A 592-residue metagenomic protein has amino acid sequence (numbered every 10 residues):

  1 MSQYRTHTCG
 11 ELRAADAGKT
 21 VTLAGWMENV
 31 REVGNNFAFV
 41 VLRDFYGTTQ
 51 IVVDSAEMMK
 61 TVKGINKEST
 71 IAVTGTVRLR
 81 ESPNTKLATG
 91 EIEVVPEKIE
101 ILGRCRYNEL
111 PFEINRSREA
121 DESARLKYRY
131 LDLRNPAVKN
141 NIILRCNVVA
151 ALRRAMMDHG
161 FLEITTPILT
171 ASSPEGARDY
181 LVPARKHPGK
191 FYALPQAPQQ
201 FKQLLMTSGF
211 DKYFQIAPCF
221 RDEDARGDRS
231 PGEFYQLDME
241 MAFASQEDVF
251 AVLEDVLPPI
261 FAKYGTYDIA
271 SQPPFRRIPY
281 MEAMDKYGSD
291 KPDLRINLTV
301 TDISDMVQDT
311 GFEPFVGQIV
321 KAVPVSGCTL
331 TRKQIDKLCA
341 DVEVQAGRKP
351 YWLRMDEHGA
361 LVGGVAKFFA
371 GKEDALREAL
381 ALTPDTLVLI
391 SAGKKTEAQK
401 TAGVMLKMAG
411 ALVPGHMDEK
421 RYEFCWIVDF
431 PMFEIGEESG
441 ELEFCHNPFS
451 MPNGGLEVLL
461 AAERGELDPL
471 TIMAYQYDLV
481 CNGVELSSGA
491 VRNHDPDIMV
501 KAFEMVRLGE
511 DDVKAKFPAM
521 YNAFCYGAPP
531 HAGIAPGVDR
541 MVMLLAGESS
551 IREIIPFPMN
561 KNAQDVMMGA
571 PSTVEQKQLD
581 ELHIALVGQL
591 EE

Functional and structural regions predicted by a protein language model:
M1-E592: Class II aminoacyl-tRNA synthetase catalytic cores and aaRS-like
